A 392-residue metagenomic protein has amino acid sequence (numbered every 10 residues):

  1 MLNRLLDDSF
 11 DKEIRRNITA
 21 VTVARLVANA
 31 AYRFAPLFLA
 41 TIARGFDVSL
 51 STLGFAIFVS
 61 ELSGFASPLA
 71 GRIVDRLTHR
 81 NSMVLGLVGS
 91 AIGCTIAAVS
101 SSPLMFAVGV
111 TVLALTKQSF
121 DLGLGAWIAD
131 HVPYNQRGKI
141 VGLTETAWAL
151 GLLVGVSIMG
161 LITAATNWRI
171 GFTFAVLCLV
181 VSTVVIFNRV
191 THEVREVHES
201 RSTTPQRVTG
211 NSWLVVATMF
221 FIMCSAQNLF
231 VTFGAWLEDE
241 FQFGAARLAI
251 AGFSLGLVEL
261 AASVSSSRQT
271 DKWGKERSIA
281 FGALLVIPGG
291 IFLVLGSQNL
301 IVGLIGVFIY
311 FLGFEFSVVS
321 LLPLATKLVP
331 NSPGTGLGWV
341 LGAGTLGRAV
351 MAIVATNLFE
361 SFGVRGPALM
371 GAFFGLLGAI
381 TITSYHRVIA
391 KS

Functional and structural regions predicted by a protein language model:
P36, W213-F253: Extracytoplasmic gate region of multi-pass secondary transporters
F58-G71, F253-A262: Central cavity-lining transmembrane alpha-helices of secondary-active solute carriers, predominantly the Major
A66-S101: Conserved MFS/SLC helix-loop-helix module at the cytosolic interface between two early adjacent transmembrane helices
S67-T78, A262-G274, F359: Helix-to-loop junctions at the C-terminal end of transmembrane segments in multipass secondary transporters
T111-T146: Cytoplasmic helix-loop-helix junction between adjacent transmembrane helices in 12-TM secondary transporters
T144-F187: Helix-loop-helix hairpin linking two adjacent transmembrane segments in secondary transporters
E276-L321: C-terminal transmembrane helical hairpin of 12-TM major facilitator-type secondary transporters
S332-E360: A late C-terminal transmembrane helix in Major Facilitator Superfamily
